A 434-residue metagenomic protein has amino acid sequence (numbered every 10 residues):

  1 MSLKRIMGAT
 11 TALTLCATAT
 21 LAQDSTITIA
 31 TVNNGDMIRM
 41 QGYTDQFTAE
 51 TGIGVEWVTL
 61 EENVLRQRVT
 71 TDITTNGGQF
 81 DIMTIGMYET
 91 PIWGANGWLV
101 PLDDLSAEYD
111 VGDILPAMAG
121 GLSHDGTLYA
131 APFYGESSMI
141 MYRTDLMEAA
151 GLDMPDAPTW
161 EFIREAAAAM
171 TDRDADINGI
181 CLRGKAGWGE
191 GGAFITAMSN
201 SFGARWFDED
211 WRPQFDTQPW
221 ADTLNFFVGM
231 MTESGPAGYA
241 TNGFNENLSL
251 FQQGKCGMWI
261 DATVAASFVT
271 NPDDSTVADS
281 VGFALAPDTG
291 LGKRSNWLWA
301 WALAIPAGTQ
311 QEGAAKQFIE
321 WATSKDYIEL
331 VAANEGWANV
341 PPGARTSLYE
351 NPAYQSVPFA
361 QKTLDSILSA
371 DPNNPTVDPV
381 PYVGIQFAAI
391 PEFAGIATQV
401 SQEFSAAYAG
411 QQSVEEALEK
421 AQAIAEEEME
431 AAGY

Functional and structural regions predicted by a protein language model:
D24-N34, I53-V58, D81-I82, Y129 (+2 more regions): Short, well-ordered beta-strand elements
S25, Q46-A117, G121-S123, A149-G151 (+3 more regions): Extracytoplasmic "Venus flytrap"/periplasmic binding protein-like
T26, A49-E50, G54, E148 (+1 more regions): Conserved C-terminal helix/tail region of periplasmic/extracytoplasmic solute-binding proteins
G86-S137, E161-R164, N178, G191-F194 (+2 more regions): Hinge/lid segment of periplasmic solute-binding proteins
D103-I114, G184-G187, F202-D222, N271-T276 (+5 more regions): Short, solvent-exposed loop/beta-turn-alpha elements that line the ligand-binding surface or hinge of extracytoplasmic
D125, Y129-F133, S138, E161-P213 (+1 more regions): Extracytoplasmic/periplasmic solute-binding protein
A166-A169, D210-T241, G282-A286: Glycine-centered hinge/linker elements that transmit conformational signals in sensory and ligand-binding systems
V264-A278, T289-T398: C-terminal lobe and pocket-closing loops of periplasmic/extracytoplasmic Venus-flytrap solute-binding proteins
